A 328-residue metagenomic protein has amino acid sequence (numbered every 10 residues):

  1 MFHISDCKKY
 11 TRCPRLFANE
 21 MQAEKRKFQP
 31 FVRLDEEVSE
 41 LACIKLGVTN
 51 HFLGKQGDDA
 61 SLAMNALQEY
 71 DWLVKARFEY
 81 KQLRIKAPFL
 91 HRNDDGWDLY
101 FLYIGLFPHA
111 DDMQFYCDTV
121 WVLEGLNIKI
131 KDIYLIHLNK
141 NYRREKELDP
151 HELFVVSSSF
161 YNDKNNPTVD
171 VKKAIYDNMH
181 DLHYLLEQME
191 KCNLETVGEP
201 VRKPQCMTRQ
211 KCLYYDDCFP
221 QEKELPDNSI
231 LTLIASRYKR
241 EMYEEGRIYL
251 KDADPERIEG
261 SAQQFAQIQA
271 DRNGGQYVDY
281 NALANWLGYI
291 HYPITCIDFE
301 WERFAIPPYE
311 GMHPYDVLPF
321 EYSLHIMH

Functional and structural regions predicted by a protein language model:
M1-D95, T232-Q276: Metal-dependent nuclease catalytic cores that hydrolyze phosphodiester bonds in DNA/RNA, characterized by
C13, V74, I85-P108, T119-W121 (+1 more regions): Conserved catalytic cores of phosphodiester-cleaving nucleases, focusing on short active-site segments
R26, L148-L153, E310-V317: Short secondary-structure boundary/capping segments
F78, L99-F101, A282-H328: Conserved RNase H-like, two-metal-ion catalytic cores of nucleic-acid enzymes
G105, K140-Y142, F219, W301-E302: Short, solvent-exposed loop/turn segments at secondary-structure junctions
F107-A110, G125-Y214: Metal-dependent nuclease catalytic regions and adjoining charged, substrate-binding loops involved in nucleic-acid end
M113-E124: Short, well-ordered alpha-helical packing segments
M179-H291, W301: A charged, amphipathic alpha-helical module
